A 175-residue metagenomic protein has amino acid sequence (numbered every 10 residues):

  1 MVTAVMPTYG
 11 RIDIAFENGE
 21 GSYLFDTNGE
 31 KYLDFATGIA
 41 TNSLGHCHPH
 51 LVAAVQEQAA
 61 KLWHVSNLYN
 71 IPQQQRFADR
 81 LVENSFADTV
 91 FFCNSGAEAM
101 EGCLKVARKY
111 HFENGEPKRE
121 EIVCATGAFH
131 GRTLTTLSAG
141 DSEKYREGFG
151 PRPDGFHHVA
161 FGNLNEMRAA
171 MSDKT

Functional and structural regions predicted by a protein language model:
M1-V90: N-terminal glycine-rich, Lys/His-bearing helix-loop that initiates the first secondary-structure elements of many
D79-T175: PLP-dependent aspartate aminotransferase-fold enzymes
